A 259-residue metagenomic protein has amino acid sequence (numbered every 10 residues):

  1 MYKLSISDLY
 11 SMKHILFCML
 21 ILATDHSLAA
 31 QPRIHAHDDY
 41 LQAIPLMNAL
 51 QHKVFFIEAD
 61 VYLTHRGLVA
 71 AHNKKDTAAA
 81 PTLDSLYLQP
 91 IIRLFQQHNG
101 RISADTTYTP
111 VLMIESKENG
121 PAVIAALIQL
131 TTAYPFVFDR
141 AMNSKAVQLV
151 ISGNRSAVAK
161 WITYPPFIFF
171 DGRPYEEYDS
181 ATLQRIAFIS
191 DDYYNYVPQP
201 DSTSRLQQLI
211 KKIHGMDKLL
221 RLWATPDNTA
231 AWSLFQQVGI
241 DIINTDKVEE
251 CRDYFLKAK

Functional and structural regions predicted by a protein language model:
M1-P32: Bacterial Sec-dependent N-terminal signal peptides
A29-K259: Phosphate-group recognition and catalysis centered on beta-loop-alpha active-site segments
